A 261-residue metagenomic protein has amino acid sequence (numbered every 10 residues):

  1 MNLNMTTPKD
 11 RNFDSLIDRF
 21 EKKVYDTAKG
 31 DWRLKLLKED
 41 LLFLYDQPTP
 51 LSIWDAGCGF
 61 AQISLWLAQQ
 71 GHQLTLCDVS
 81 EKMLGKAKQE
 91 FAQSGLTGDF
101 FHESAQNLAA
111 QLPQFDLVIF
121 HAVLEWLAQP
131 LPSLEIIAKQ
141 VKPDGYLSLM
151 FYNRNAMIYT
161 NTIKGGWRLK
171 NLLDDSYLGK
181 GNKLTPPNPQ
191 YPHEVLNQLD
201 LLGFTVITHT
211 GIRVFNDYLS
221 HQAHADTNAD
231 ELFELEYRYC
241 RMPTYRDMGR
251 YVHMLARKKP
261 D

Functional and structural regions predicted by a protein language model:
N2-P48, Q62, W66: Conserved class I S-adenosyl-L-methionine
W54, Q62-N107: Class I SAM-dependent methyltransferase SAM/SAH-binding core
I119: A conserved beta-strand element that flanks and buttresses the S-adenosyl-L-methionine
A122-V123: Short catalytic micro-motifs in class I SAM-dependent methyltransferases
L131-Y146: A short glycine-rich, Lys/Arg-flanked "PGG" loop and its adjoining helix->strand segment in the class I
Y146-L173: Conserved class I S-adenosyl-L-methionine
P186-G203, H209: Short alpha-helix
T208-D261: A C-terminal cap/extension of S-adenosyl-L-methionine-dependent methyltransferases that defines the acceptor-substrate
